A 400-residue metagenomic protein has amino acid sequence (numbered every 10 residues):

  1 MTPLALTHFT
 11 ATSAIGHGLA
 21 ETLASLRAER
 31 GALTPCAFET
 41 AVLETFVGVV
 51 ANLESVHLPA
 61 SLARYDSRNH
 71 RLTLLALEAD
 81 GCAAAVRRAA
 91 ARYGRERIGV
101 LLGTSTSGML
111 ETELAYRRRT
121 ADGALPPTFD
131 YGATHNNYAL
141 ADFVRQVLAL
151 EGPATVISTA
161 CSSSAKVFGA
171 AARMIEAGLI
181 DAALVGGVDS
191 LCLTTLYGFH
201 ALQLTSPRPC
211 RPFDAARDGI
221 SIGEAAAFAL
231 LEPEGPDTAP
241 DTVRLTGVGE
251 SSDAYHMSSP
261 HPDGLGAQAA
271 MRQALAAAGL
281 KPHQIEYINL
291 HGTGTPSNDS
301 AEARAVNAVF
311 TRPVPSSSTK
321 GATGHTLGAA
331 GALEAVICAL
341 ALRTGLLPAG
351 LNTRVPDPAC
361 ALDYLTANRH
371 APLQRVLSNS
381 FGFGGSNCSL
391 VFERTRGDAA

Functional and structural regions predicted by a protein language model:
M1-L6, R95-R97, D241, A278-Q284 (+1 more regions): Flexible, low-complexity linker/loop segments at domain and module junctions
P3-T7, R27-C36, V42-F46, T205 (+3 more regions): Condensing-enzyme catalytic core mediating Claisen C-C bond formation in acyl metabolism
H8, L26, V100, V144 (+10 more regions): Conserved small-residue
A11, A60-G81, P127-N136, A154-K166 (+4 more regions): Active-site pocket-shaping loop/turn-to-helix segments
I15, A20-L102, G108-M109, A270 (+1 more regions): Conserved active-site "lid/cap" helical segment
A83, N137, A141, R145-L148 (+4 more regions): Active-site-proximal alpha-helical scaffold in enzymes
T104-T155, N298-T311: Active-site-proximal gating segment of KS-fold condensing enzymes and close homologs
E111, S190-P212, E250-A269, T293-A305 (+2 more regions): Active-site-adjacent elements of ketosynthase-type condensing enzymes
